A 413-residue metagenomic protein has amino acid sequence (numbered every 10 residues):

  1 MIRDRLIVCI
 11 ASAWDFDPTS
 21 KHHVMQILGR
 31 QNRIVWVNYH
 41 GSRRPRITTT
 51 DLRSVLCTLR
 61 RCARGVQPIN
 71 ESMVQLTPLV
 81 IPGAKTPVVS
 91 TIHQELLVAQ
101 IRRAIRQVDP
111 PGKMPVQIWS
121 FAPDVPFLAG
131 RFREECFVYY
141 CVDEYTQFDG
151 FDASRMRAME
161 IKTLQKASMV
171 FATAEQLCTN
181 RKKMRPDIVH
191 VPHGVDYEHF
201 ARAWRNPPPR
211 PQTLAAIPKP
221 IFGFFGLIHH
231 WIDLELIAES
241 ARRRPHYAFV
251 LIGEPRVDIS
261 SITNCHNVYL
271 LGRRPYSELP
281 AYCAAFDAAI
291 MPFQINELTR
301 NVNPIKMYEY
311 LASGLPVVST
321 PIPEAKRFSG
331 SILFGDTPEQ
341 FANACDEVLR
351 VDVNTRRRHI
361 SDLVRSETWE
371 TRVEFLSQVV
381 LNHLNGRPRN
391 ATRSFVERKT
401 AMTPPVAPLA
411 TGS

Functional and structural regions predicted by a protein language model:
R102-R106, D152-V170: Membrane-proximal helix-turn-helix segments that form the acceptor-binding/catalytic region of lipid-linked
Q176, V191-A203: Carbohydrate-associated surface elements
L214-I232, I237-A238, F249, R365: Conserved donor-binding/catalytic core segment of Leloir-type glycosyltransferases
D258-C283: Nucleotide-activated donor-binding/catalytic signature segment of Leloir-type glycosyltransferases, i.e., the conserved
C283-N301, L315-P316: Acidic donor-binding loop of glycosyltransferase active sites
E309-S319: Short hydrophobic beta-strand element within catalytic cores of glycosyltransferases and related nucleotide-activated
K326-E347: Change "using UDP/GDP/dTDP sugars" to "using nucleotide sugars
V353-R389: A charged, aromatic-enriched C-terminal amphipathic alpha-helix characteristic of glycosyltransferases across folds
